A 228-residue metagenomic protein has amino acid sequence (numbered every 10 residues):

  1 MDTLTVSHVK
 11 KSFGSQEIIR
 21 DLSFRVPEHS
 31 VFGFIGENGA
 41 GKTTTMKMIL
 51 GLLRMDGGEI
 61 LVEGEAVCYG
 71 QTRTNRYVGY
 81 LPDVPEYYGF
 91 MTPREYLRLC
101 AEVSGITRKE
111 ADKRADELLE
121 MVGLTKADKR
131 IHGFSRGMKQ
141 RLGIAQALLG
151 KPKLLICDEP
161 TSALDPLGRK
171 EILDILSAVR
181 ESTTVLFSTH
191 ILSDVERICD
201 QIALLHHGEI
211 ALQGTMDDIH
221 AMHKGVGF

Functional and structural regions predicted by a protein language model:
E37-G41: Walker A (P-loop) phosphate-binding loop of ABC-type ATPase nucleotide-binding domains
G58-Y69, R73-T74: Conserved ABC transporter NBD signature motif
R98, E102, E110-K126: Conserved ABC ATPase "signature" region
I144: Hydrophobic anchor residue at the start of the ABC signature
L155-D158: Catalytic Walker B motif of ABC-type/P-loop ATPase nucleotide-binding domains
E171-F228: ABC transporter nucleotide-binding domain
